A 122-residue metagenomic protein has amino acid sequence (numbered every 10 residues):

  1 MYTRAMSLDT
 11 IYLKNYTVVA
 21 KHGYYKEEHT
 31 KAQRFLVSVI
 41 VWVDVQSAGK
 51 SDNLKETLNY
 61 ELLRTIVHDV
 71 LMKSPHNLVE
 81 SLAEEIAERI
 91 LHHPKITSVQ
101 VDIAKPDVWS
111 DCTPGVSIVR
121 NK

Functional and structural regions predicted by a protein language model:
Y2-K122: N-terminal, polar/charged subdomain of small-to-medium soluble alpha/beta proteins
